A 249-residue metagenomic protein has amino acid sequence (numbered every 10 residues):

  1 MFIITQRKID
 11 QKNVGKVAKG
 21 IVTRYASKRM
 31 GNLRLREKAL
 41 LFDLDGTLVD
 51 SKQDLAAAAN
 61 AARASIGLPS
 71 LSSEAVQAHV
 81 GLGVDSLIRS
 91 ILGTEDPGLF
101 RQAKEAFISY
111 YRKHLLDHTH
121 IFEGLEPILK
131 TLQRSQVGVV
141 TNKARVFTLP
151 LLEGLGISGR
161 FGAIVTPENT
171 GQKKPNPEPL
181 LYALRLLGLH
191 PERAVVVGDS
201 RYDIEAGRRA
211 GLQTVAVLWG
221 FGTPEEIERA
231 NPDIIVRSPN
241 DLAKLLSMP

Functional and structural regions predicted by a protein language model:
F2-I3, K8-D10, K16, V22-K38 (+2 more regions): Asp-based, Mg2+/Mn2+-dependent phosphohydrolase catalytic module
N32-A78: Active-site neighborhood of HAD-like aspartate-dependent phosphohydrolases
R36, K113-V139, R145-L149, P177: Short, acidic loop-to-helix structural element flanking the phosphoryl-transfer center in phosphate-processing enzymes
L41-D43, V140, V197: Generic enzyme active-site microenvironment
A56, N60, S73, Q77 (+5 more regions): An amphipathic alpha-helix signature
A62-R63, G83-P97, L151, A183-L184: Helix-loop "lid/cap" segments that line or gate small-molecule binding pockets
A64-P69, E95-G98, G156-R160, L187-L189: Short helix-capping segments at alpha-helix termini
R89-P127: Metal-dependent phosphoesterase signature
